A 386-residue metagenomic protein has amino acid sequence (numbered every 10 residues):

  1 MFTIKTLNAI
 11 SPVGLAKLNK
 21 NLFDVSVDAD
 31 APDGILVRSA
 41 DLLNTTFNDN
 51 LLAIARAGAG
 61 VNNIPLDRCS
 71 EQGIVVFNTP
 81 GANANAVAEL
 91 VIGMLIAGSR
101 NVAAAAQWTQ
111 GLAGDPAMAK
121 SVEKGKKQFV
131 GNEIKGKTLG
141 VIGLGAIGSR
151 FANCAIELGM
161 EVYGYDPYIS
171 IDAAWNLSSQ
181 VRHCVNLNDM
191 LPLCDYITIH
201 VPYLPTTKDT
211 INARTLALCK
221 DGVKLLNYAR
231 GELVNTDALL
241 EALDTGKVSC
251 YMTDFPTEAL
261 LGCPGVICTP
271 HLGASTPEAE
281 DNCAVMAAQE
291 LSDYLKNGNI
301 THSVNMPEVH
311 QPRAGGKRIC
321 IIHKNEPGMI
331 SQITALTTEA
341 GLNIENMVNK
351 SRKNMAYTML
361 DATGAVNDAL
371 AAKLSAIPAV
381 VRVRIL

Functional and structural regions predicted by a protein language model:
M1-T79, P192, N212-R214, L218 (+2 more regions): An N-terminal-biased, well-structured beta-alpha scaffold segment characteristic of Rossmann-like dinucleotide-binding
L43-T45, P167-A259, S275: Rossmann-like adenosine-cofactor binding region
P80-T138, H302-V304: Phosphate-binding beta-alpha-beta segment of Rossmann-like dinucleotide-binding domains, i.e., the NAD(P)
A88-Q107, N153-M160, V285-N299, T334-T338 (+1 more regions): Oxidoreductase and adenylate-handling cofactor-binding alpha/beta cores
L144-G145: Glycine-rich Rossmann-fold phosphate-binding loop(s) that bind the pyrophosphate of adenine dinucleotide cofactors
G148-S149: N-terminal Rossmann-fold NAD(P) dinucleotide-binding loop
A213, D221-R313, Y357, D368 (+2 more regions): Rossmann-like dinucleotide-binding domain for NAD(H)/NADP(H)
T301, N305-L386: A conserved regulatory-domain signal marking ACT and ACT-like small-molecule sensing domains and adjacent regulatory
